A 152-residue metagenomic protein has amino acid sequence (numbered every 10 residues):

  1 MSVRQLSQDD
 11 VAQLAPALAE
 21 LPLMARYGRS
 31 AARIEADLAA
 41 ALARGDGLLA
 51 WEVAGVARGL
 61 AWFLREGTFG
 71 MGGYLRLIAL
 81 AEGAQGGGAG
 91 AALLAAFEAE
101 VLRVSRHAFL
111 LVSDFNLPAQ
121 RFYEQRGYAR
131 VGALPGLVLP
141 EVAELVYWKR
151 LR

Functional and structural regions predicted by a protein language model:
M1-V3: Extreme N-terminal starter segment of soluble prokaryotic enzymes
Q5-G83, L94-A96, E100: Acetyl-CoA-dependent GNAT
Q85, L110-Q120, G136-V142: Conserved beta-strand-loop-alpha-helix junction that forms the acyl-donor binding cleft
G88: Glycine-rich phosphate-binding loop
A91: Residues forming the Rossmann-fold NAD(P)(H) cofactor-binding site
V101-S113: Conserved GNAT acetyl-CoA-binding A-motif
Y123, Y128: Conserved active-site tyrosine of GNAT-family acetyltransferases
P140-R152: Terminal substrate-recognition subdomain of acyl/acetyltransferases
